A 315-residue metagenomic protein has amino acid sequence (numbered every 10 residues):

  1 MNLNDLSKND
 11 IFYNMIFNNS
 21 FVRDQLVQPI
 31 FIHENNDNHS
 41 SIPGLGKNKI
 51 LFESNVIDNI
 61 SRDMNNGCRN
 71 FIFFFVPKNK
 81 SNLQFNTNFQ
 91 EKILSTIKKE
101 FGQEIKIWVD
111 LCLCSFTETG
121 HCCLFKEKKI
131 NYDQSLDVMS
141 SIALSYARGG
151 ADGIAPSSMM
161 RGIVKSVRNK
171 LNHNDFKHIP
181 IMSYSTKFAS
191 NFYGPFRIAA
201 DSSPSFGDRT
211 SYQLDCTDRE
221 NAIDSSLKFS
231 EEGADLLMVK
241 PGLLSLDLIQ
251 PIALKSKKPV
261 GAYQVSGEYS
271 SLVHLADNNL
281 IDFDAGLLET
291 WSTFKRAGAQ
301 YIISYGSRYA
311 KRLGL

Functional and structural regions predicted by a protein language model:
M1-P43, K47, T186, S190-Y212: N-terminal amphipathic alpha-helix/helix-capping segment at the start of soluble metabolic enzymes
D24-I32, F71-F73, I107-L111, I154-P156 (+4 more regions): Hydrophobic faces of well-ordered beta-strands that scaffold small-molecule active sites in alpha/beta enzyme cores
I30, N55-V56, D110, Y146 (+3 more regions): Conserved, mostly hydrophobic/aromatic
N38-L51, N66-I93, F116-E118, G153-K165 (+3 more regions): Glycine-rich, proline-tolerant flexible connector loops at the mouths of alpha/beta enzymes
N38-N55, F116-V138, D201-I223, L272-E289 (+1 more regions): Active-site mouth loops of central-metabolism enzymes
I60, L94, L136, A143 (+4 more regions): Generic hydrophobic/aromatic pocket-lining and core-packing "Φ" positions
S81-L111, R161-S190, S245-H274, L313: Alpha-helix-loop-beta-strand connector modules within alpha/beta enzyme cores
D201-D215, E232, S245-Q300, S304-R308: Catalytic-face loop-and-helix region of soluble metabolic enzyme cores
